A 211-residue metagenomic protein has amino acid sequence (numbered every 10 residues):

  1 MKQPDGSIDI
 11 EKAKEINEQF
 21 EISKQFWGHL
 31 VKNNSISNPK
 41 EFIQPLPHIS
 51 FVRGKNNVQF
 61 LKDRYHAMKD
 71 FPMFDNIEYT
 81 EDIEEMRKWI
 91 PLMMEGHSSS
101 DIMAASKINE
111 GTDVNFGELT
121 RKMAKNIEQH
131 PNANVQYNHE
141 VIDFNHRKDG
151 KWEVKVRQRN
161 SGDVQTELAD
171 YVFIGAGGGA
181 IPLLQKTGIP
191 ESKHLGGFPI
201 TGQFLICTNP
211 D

Functional and structural regions predicted by a protein language model:
M1-K88: Dinucleotide-binding Rossmann-like beta1-alpha1 core, especially the glycine-rich loop that anchors the ADP
G28, H66, T120-K125, Q185: Generic solvent-exposed, charged/amphipathic alpha-helical segments that serve as macromolecular interface scaffolds
E41-I43, S98-I102: Short, flexible turn/loop "capping" segments at secondary-structure junctions
S50-V52, K155, I206: Short, well-ordered beta-strand micro-motif
T80-P91, I200-Q203, T208-P210: Flavin (FAD/FMN) cofactor-binding core of flavoprotein oxidoreductases
I90-E95, I142-H146: Short amphipathic beta-strand and strand-loop transition segments with alternating hydrophobic
A104-Y171, A176-G179: Helical element adjacent to the flavin cofactor pocket in flavoenzyme catalytic cores
S161-D211: Central helical "cap/lid" subdomain
